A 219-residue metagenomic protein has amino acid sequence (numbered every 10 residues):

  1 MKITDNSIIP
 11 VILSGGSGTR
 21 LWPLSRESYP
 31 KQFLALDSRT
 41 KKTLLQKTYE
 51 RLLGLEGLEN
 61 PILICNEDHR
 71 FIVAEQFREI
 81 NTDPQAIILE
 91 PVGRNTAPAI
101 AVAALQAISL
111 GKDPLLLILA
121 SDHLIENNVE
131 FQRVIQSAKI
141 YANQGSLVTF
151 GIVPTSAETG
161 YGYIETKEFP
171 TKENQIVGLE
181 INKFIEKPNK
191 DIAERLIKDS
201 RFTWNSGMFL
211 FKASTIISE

Functional and structural regions predicted by a protein language model:
M1-I12, R20-E27, A35-I118, E126-V129: Conserved N-terminal catalytic core of the sugar/cofactor nucleotidyltransferase
T4-I8, L34-D37, P61-I62, I88-E90 (+5 more regions): N-terminal start-of-chain detector that recognizes signal peptides and the immediate post-cleavage beginning
I12-S14, I64, L117-A120, T149-V153 (+2 more regions): Short beta-strand segments
G16, D68, S214-T215: Alpha-helix/helix-capping structural signal
S17, H123: Active-site metal-binding loops of divalent metal-dependent hydrolases
L45, A103, D122, I164 (+1 more regions): Residue-level signal for inorganic ion chemistry
N128-E219: Conserved core of the sugar-phosphate nucleotidyltransferase
